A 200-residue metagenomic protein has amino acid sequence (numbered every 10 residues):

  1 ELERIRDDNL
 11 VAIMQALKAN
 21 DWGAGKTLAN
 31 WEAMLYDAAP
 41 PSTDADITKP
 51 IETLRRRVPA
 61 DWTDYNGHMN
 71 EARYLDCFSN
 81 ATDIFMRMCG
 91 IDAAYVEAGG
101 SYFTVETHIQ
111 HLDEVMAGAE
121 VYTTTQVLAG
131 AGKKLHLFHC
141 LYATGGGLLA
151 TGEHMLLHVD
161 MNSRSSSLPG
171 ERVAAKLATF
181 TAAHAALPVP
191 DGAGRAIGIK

Functional and structural regions predicted by a protein language model:
L2-L10: Extreme N-terminal basic, low-complexity initiation segments that serve as generic localization/processing leaders
L10, M14-V105, M161-K200: Hot-dog-fold acyl-thioester-processing enzymes
E52-L54, L135, L148-G152: Short beta-strand segments
A60, H139-C140, L156: Generic short beta-strand
F85-L135, L149: Hydrophobic beta-strand-centered segment that forms part of the acyl-chain substrate-binding groove
G130-G132, Y142-G146, L157-M161: Short coil/turn motifs at secondary-structure junctions
G152-H154, G170: Short hydrophobic alpha-helix segments
